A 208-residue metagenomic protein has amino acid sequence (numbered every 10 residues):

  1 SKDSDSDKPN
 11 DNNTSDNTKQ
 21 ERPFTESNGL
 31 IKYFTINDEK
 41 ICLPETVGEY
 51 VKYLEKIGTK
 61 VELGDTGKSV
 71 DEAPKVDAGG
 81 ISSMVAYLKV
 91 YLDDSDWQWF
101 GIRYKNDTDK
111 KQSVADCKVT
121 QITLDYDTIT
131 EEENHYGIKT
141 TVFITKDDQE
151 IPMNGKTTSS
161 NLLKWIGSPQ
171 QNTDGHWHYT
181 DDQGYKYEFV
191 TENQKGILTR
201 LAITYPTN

Functional and structural regions predicted by a protein language model:
S1-G67: N-terminal, intrinsically disordered, polar/charged segments of Gram-positive cell-envelope systems that serve as
P23, E49-T128, G137, V142-N208: A cross-family detector of function-defining hotspots
L30, T128-H135: Extended macromolecule-engaging scaffold surfaces, prototypically the DNA polymerase sliding clamp/PCNA/9-1-1 ring
